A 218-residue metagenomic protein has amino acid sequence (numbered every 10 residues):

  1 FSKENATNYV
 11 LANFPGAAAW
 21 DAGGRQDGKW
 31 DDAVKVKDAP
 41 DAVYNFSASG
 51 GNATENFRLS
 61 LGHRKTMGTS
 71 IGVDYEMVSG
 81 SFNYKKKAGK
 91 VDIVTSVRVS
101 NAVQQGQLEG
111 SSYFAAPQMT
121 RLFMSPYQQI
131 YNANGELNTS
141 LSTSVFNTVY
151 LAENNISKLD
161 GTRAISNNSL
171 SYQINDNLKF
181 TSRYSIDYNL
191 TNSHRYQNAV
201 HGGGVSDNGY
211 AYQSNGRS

Functional and structural regions predicted by a protein language model:
F1-D27, G68-Y75, S79-I165, T181-S218: Surface-exposed loop/interface segments of Gram-negative outer-membrane beta-barrel transport/assembly proteins
D27-A39: Periplasmic N-terminal accessory/gating domains of Gram-negative outer-membrane beta-barrel systems
P40-A42, V78: Residues that act as N-cap/strand-start positions at coil-to-secondary-structure junctions
D41, N52-A53, K87-V91, Q173-N175: Outer-membrane beta-barrel channels and translocator barrels
N45, N56-S60, D92-S96, S169 (+2 more regions): Membrane-spanning beta-strand positions in outer-membrane beta-barrel proteins
F46-N52, G80-K86, S166-Y172: Residues on the lipid-exposed face of transmembrane beta-strands in outer-membrane beta-barrel proteins
T54, T66-T69: Short beta-strands and strand-coil junctions in structured, solvent-facing domains, enriched
L61-K65: Transmembrane beta-strand segments that form the barrel wall of outer-membrane beta-barrel proteins
